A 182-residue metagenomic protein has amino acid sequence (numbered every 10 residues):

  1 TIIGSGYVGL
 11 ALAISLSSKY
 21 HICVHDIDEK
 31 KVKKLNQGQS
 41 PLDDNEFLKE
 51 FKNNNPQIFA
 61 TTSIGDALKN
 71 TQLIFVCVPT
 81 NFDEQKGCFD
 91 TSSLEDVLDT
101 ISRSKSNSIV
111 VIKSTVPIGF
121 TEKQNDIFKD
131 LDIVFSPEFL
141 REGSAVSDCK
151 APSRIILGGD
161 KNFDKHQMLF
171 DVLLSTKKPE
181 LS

Functional and structural regions predicted by a protein language model:
T1-I2, I112, L157: Hydrophobic Val/Ile/Leu positions in short beta-strands of Rossmann-like dinucleotide-binding domains
T1-Q39: NAD(P)+-binding Rossmann beta1-loop-alpha1 motif at the extreme N-terminus of oxidoreductases
E46-L73: A structured beta-alpha segment of the ubiquitous adenosine-cofactor-binding alpha/beta core
N70-T71, N107, P152: Local beta-strand N-terminus motif with an aromatic residue
V76-V78, S114, G159-D160: Glycine-rich, N-terminal phosphate-binding loop of Rossmann-like dinucleotide-binding domains
F82-A145: Rossmann-like NAD(P)(H) cofactor-binding subdomain of soluble oxidoreductases
K123-V134, R141-S182: Internal alpha-helical scaffold of NAD(P)-dependent oxidoreductase catalytic cores
